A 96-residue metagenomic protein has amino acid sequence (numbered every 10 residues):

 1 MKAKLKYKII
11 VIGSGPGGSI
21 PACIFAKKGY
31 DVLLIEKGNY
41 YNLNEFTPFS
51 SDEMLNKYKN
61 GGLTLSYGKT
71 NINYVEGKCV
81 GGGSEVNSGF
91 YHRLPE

Functional and structural regions predicted by a protein language model:
M1-E96: N-terminal glycine-rich phosphate/pyrophosphate-binding loop and immediately adjacent elements
